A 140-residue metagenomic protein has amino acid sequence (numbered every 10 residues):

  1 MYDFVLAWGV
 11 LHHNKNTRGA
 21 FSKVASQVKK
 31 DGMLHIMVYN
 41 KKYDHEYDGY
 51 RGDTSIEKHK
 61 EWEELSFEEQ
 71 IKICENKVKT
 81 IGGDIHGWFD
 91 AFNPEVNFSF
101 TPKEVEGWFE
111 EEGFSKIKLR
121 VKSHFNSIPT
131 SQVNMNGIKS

Functional and structural regions predicted by a protein language model:
M1-V5: A short acidic, Gly/Pro-enriched loop at the edge of an enzyme's catalytic core that lines a small-molecule cofactor
W8-L11, M37: Residues lining the SAM
N14-K15: A structural helix-start
R18-M33: A short glycine-rich, Lys/Arg-flanked "PGG" loop and its adjoining helix->strand segment in the class I
M33-C74: Conserved class I S-adenosyl-L-methionine
Y47-R51, V78-N97: Short, glycine-/aromatic-enriched active-site segment of Class I SAM-dependent methyltransferases
V96-E112: Short alpha-helix
E112-S140: Core SAM-dependent methyltransferase catalytic element
